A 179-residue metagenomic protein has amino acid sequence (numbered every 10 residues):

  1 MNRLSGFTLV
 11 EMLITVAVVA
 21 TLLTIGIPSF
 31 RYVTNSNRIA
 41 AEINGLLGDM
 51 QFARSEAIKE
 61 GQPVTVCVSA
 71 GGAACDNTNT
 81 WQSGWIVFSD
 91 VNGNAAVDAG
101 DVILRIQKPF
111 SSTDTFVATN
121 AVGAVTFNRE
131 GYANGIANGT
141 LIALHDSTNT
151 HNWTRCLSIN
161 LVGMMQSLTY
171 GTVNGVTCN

Functional and structural regions predicted by a protein language model:
M1-L9: N-terminal leader/signal peptides at the extreme start of proteins
N2, T21, I25-A41, G45-Q51 (+3 more regions): N-terminal helix-rich module
A17-V18: Residues within membrane-spanning alpha-helices of integral membrane proteins, especially the hydrophobic core/packing
